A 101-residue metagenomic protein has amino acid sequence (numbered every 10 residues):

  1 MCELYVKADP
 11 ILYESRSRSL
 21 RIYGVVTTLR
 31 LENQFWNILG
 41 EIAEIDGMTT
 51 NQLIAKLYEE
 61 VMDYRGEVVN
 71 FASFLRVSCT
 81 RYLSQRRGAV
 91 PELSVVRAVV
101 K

Functional and structural regions predicted by a protein language model:
L4-R30: Short Lys/Arg-rich basic patches
S15, I54, E59, V100-K101: Non-catalytic regulatory/interaction regions at protein termini and inter-domain linkers
R21, V25-F74, C79: Amphipathic, hydrophobic secondary-structure cores in small proteins
Y64-K101: Short, positively charged interaction helices/loops
